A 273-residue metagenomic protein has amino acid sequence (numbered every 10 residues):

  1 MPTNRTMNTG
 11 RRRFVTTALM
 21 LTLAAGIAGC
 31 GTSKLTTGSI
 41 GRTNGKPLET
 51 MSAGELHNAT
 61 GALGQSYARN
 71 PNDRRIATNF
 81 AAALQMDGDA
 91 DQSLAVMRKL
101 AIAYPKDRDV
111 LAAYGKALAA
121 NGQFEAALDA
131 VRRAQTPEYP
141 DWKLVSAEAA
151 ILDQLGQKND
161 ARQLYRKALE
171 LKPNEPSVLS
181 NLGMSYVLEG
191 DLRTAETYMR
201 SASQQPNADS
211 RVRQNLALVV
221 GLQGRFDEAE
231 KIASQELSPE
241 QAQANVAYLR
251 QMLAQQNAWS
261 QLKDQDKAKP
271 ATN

Functional and structural regions predicted by a protein language model:
P2, L19-L21, G26-N79, A83-D87 (+2 more regions): N-terminal leader/linker segments that initiate helical-solenoid repeat arrays
L35-T37, P206, S210-V212, L216-N273: Terminal, low-structured helical/coil segments at or just beyond the last alpha-helical repeat
R69-N70, I102-Y104, A134-E138, E170-L171 (+2 more regions): Structural marker of alpha-solenoid helical repeat scaffolds
R74-R75, R108-D109, P140-K143, K158 (+3 more regions): Helix-start (N-cap) detector for alpha-helical repeat units in TPR-like alpha-solenoids, especially tetratricopeptide
N79, A113, S146-E148, N181 (+1 more regions): Canonical tetratricopeptide repeat
